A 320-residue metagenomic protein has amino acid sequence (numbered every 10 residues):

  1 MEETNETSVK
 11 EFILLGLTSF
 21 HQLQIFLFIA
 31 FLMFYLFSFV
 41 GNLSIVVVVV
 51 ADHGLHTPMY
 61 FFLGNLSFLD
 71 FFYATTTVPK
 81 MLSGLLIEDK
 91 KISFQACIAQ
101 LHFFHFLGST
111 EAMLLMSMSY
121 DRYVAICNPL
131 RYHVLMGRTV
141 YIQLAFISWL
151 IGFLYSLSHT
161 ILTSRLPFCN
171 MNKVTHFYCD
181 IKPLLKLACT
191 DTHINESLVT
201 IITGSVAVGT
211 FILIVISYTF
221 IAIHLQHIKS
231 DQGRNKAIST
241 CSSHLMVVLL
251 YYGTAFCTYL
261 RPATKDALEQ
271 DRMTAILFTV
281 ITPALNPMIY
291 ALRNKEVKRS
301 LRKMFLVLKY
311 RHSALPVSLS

Functional and structural regions predicted by a protein language model:
M1-S320: Transmembrane helical core of 7TM receptor-like proteins
